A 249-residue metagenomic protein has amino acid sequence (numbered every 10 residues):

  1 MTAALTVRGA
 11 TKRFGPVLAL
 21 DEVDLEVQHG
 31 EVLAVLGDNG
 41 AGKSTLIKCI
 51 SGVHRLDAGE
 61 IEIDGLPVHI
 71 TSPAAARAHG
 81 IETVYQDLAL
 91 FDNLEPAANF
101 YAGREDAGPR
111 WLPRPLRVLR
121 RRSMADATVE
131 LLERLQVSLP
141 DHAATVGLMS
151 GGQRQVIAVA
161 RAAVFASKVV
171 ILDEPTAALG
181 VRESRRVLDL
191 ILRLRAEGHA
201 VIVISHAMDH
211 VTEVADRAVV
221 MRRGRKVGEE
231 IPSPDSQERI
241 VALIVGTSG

Functional and structural regions predicted by a protein language model:
T2-G249: Glycine-rich phosphate-binding loops of nucleotide-dependent enzymes
